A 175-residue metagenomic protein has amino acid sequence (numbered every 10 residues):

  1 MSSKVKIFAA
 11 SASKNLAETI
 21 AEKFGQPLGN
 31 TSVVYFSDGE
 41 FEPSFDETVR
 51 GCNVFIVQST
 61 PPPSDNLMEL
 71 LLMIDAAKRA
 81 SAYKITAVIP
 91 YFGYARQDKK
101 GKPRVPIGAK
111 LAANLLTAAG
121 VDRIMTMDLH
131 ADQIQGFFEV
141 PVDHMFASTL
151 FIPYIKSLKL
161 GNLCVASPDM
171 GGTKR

Functional and structural regions predicted by a protein language model:
M1-R175: PRPP-associated nucleotide enzymes
